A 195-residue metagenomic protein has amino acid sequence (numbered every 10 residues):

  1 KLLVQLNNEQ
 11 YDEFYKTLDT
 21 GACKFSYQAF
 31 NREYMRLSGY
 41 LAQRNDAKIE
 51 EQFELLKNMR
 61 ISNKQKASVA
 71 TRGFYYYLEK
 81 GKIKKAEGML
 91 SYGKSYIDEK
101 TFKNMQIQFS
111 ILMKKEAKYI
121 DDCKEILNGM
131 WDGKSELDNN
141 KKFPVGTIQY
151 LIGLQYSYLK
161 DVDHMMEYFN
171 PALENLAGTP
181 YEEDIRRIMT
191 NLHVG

Functional and structural regions predicted by a protein language model:
K1, F25-Y34, S62-R72, D98-Q108 (+1 more regions): Generic helix N-cap/helix-start motif at coil->alpha-helix transitions
K1-Q65: N-terminal topogenic membrane-targeting module
V4, M35-A42, Y75-Y76, F109-M113 (+1 more regions): Residue-level signature for tetratricopeptide repeat
E13-G21, D46-N58, K82-I97, K118-E136 (+1 more regions): Alpha-helical repeat scaffolds
Q65-I120: Non-cytosolic head/periplasmic domains of membrane-anchored proteins
L127-G195: Long, non-transmembrane cytosolic or organellar matrix-exposed soluble domains/tails of integral membrane proteins
